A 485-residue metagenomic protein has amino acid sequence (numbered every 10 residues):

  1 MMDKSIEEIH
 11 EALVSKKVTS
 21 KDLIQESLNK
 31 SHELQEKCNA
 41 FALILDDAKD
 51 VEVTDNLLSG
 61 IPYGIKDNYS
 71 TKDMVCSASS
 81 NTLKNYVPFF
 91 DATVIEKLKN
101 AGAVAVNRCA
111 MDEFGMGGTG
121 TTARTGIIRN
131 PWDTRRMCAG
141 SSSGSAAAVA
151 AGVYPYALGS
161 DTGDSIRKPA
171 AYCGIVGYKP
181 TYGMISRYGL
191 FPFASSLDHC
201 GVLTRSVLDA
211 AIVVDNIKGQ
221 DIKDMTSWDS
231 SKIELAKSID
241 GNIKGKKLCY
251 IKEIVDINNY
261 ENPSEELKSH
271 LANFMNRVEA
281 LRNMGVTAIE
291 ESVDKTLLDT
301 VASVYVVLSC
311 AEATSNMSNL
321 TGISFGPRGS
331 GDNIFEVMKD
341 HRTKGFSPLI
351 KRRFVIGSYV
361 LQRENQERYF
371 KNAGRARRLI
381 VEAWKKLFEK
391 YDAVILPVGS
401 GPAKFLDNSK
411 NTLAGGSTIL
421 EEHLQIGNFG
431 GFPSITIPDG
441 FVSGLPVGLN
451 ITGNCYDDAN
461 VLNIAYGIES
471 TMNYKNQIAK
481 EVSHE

Functional and structural regions predicted by a protein language model:
M1-V87, D91-A92, F114-M116, W228-D229 (+3 more regions): Short, well-ordered alpha-helical
A12, A383-W384, G415-I437: Small-aliphatic-rich amphipathic alpha-helix that forms the alpha element of a beta-alpha
L23-S27, V301-Y305, I350-S358: Short alpha-helical scaffolding segments that buttress acidic/His motifs in well-ordered protein cores
N29, E33, E96, A151-S264 (+5 more regions): Structural helix-boundary/capping segments
N39, P155, D392-V394: Conserved acidic residues
L58-C200, I251-E253, A311, L396-A414: Short glycine/serine-rich loop/turn segments
N81, T226-S227, Y305, D332-I334 (+3 more regions): Short, surface-exposed loop/helix-turn segments at secondary-structure junctions that function as lids/hinges flanking
V106, T287-D294, I435: General small-molecule cofactor/ligand-binding pocket signal
